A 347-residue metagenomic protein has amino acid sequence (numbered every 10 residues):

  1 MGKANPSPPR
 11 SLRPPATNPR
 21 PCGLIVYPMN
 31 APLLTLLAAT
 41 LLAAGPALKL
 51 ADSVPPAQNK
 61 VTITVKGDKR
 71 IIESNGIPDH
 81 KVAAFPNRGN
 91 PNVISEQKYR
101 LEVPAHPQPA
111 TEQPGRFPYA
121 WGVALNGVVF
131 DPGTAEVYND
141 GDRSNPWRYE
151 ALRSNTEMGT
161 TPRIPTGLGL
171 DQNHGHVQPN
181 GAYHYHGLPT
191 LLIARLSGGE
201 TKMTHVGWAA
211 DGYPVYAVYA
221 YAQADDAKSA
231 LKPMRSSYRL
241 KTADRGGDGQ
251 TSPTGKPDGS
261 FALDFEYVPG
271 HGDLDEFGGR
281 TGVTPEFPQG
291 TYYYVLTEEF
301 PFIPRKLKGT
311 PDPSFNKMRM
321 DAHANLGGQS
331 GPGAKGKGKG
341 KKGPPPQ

Functional and structural regions predicted by a protein language model:
M29-L36: Sec-dependent signal peptide recognition, specifically the positively charged N-region followed immediately by
L36-G45: Hydrophobic h-region of N-terminal signal peptides that target proteins for export in Gram-negative bacteria
G45-G167, D171: Solvent-exposed N-terminal domain segments of exported/luminal and surface proteins
R70, I77-P118, G122-L125, G187-A224 (+3 more regions): A short, polar beta-strand/turn micro-motif
A124-V128, P179-L192, F287-P301: Extracellular/lumenal glycan-associated surfaces
D211-Y213, A217-N325: Extended, compositionally biased non-globular segments
H323-Q347: Disordered, low-complexity segments in secreted/periplasmic proteins that are enriched in proline
